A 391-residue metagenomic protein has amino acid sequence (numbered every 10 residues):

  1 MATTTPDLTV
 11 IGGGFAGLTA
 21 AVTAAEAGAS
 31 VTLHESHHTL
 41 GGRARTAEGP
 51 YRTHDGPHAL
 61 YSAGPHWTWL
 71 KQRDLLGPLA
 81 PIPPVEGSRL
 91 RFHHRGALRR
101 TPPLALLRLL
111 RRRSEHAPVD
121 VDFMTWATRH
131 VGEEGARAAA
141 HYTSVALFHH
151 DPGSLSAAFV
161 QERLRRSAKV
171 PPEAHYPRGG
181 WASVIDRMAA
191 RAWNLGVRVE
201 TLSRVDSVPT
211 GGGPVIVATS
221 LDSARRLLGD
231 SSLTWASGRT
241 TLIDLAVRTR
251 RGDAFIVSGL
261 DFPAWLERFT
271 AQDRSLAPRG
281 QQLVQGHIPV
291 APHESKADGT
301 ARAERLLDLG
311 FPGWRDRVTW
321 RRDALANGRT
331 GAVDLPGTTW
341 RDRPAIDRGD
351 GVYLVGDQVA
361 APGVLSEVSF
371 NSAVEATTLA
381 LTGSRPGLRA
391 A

Functional and structural regions predicted by a protein language model:
P6-L33: N-terminal Rossmann-like FAD-binding beta1-loop-alpha1 element of flavoenzymes
A16, T39, D222: Conserved Rossmann-like nucleotide-cofactor binding loop
A25-E48: Glycine-rich FAD pyrophosphate-binding loop
A27, S203-A297, R343: Mid-domain catalytic core of redox enzymes that form a hydrophobic substrate pocket/lid adjacent to a catalytic redox
R45-G64, R112-R113: Glycine-rich active-site loop/strand segments that organize a redox cofactor
S62-E162, A168-P171: Mobile amphipathic helical/loop "lid" adjacent to a hydrophobic cofactor/ligand pocket
E162-V208: Helical element adjacent to the flavin cofactor pocket in flavoenzyme catalytic cores
F269, S275-A391: Conserved flavin/dinucleotide-binding core of flavoenzymes
